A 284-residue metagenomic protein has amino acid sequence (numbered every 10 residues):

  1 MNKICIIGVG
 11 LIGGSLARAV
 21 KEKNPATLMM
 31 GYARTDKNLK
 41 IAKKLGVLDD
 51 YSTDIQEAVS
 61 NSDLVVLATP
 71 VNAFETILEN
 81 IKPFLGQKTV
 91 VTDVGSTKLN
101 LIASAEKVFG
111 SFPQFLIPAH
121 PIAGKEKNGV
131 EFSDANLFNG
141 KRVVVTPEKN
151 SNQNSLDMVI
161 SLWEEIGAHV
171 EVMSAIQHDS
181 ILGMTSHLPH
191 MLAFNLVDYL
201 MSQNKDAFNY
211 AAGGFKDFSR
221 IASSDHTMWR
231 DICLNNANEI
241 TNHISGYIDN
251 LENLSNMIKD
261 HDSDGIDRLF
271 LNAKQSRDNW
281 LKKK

Functional and structural regions predicted by a protein language model:
M1-V59: NAD(P)+-binding Rossmann beta1-loop-alpha1 motif at the extreme N-terminus of oxidoreductases
K3, L28, F115, R142 (+1 more regions): Residues at the starts of beta-strands that form the adenosine-phosphate
Q56-L85, T89-V90: Rossmann-like NAD(P)-binding element
A68-P70, G95, P147: Glycine-rich, N-terminal phosphate-binding loop of Rossmann-like dinucleotide-binding domains
I77-E131: Rossmann-like NAD(P)(H) cofactor-binding subdomain of soluble oxidoreductases
A135-R220: Internal alpha-helical scaffold of NAD(P)-dependent oxidoreductase catalytic cores
D206-A273: Interdomain hinge/lid region at the active-site interface of Rossmann-like NAD(P)-dependent oxidoreductases
